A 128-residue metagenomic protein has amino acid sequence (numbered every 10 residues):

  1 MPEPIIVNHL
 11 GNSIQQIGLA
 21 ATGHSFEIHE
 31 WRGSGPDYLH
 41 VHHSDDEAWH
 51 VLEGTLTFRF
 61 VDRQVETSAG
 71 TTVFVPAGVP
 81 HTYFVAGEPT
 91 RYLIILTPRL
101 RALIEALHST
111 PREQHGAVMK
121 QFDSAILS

Functional and structural regions predicted by a protein language model:
E3-H40, D45: A short glycine-rich, His/Asp/Glu-containing loop-to-beta-strand
L10, R59-R63, A86: Short strand-coil-strand connectors
T22, A69, A77-A102: Ligand-binding loop in jelly-roll beta-barrel domains
T22-H24, S34-P36, T55-T57, Q64 (+1 more regions): Short, charged/polar surface micro-motifs in flexible loops or helix N-caps
E30-R32, V41-R59, I95: Short, conserved beta-strand element in jelly-roll/cupin
S34-P36, D46, E53-T55, G78-P80 (+1 more regions): A generic structural motif
A48, D62-P80: Short acidic-glycine-tyrosine-enriched beta hairpin
E88-S128: Double-stranded beta-helix
